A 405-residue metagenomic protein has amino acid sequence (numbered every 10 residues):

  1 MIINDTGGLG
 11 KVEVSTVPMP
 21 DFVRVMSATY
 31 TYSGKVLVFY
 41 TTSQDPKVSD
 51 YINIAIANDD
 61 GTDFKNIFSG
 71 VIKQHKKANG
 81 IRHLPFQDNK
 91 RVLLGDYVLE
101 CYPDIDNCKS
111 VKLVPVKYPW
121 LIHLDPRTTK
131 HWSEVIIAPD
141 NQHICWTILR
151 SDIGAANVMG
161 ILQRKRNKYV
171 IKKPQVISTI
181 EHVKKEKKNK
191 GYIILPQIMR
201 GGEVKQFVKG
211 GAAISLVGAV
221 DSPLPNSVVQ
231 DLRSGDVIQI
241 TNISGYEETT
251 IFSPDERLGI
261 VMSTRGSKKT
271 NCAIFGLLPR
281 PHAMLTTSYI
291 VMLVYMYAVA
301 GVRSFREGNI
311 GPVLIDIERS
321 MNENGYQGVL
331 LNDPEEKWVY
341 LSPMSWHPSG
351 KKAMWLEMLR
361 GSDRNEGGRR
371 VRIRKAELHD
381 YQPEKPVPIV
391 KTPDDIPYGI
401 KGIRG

Functional and structural regions predicted by a protein language model:
M1-G405: Sequence signature of WD/YWTD-type beta-propeller architectures
